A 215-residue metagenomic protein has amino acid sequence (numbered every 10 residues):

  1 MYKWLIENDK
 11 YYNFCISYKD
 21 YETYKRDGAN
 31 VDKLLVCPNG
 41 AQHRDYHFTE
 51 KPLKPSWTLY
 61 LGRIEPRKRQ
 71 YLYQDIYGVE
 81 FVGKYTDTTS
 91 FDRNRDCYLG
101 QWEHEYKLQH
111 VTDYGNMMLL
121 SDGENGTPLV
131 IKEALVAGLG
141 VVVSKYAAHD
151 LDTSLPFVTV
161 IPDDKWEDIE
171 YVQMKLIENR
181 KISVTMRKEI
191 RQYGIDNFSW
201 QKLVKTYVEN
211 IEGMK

Functional and structural regions predicted by a protein language model:
M1-F14, D27: Membrane-proximal helix-turn-helix segments that form the acceptor-binding/catalytic region of lipid-linked
K25, V36-S56, F91: Acidic anion/phosphate-binding donor-loop and adjacent secondary structure in glycosyltransferase catalytic cores
E50-K68, Q74-E80: Conserved donor-binding/catalytic core segment of Leloir-type glycosyltransferases
L108, I131-V136, D150: Short alpha-helical segment that forms part of, or immediately flanks, the ligand-binding pocket in carbohydrate-active
T112-G126, L139: Acidic donor-binding loop of glycosyltransferase active sites
I131, G140-S144: Short hydrophobic beta-strand element within catalytic cores of glycosyltransferases and related nucleotide-activated
L155-E167, L176-R180: Conserved acidic donor-binding segment of nucleotide-sugar-dependent glycosyltransferases
D164, R180-E212: A charged, aromatic-enriched C-terminal amphipathic alpha-helix characteristic of glycosyltransferases across folds
